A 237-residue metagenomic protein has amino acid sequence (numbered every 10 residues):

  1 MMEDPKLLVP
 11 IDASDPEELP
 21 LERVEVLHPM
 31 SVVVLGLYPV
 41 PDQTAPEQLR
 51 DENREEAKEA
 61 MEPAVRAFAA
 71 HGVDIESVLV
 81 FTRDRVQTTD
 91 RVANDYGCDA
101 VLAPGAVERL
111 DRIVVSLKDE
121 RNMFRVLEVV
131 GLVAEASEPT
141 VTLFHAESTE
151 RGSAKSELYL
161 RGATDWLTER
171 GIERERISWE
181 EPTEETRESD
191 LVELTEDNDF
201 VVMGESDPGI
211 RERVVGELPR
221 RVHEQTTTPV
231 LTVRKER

Functional and structural regions predicted by a protein language model:
M2-E47, R112-E157, T164-I177, Q225 (+1 more regions): Small/aliphatic-rich secondary-structure junction motif
D4, D84-A134, T195-R237: Gly/Ser-rich helix-loop-strand patches that form or flank binding pockets for ribonucleotide-derived cofactors
V32, E55-V65, V73: N-terminal membrane-targeting/anchoring modules of bacterial envelope and secretion proteins
E47-R54: Short glycine-enriched, charge-decorated loop/helix-capping segments at active-site entrances that position
F68-E76, R170-S178: A short helix-to-beta-strand connector/capping loop
L79-Q87, P182-R187: Charged docking surfaces used in two-component/phosphorelay signaling
S148-S153, T183-E184, G209-I210: Short, small-residue-enriched loops and turns at beta-alpha junctions that line or gate enzyme active sites
T164-D165, T183-T195: A short, acidic, amphipathic alpha-helical segment used as a generic capping/interface helix at domain edges
